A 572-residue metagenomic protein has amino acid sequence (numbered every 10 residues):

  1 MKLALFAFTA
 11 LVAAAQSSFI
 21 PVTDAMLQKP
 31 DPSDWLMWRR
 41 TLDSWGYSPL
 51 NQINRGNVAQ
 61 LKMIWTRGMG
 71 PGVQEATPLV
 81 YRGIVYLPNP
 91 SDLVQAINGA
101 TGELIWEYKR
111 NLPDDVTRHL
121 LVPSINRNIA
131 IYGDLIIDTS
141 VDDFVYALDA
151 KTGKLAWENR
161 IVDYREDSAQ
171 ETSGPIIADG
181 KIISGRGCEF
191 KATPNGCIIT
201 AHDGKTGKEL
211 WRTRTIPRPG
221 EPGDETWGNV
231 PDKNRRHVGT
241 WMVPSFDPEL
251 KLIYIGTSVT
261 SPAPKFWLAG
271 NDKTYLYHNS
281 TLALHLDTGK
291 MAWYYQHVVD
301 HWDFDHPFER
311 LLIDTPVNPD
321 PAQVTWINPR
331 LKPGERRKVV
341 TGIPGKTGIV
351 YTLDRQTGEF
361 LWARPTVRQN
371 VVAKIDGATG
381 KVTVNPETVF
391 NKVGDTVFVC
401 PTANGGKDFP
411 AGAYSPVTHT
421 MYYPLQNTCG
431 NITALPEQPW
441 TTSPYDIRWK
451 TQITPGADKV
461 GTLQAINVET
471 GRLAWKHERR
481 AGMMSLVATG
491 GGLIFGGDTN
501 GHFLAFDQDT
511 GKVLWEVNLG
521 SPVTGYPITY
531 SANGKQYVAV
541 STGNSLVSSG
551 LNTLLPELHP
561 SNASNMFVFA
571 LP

Functional and structural regions predicted by a protein language model:
Q16-M63, T215-P222, V384-T388, Q452-I453 (+1 more regions): Blade/loop signatures of beta-propeller domains
W35-R39, P71-L93, R118-V145, Q170-T193 (+8 more regions): Repeat-blade elements of multi-bladed beta-propeller folds
L50-Q60, N89-N111, K151, L276 (+1 more regions): Beta-propeller domains
I64, E103-E107, K154-E158, L210-W211 (+4 more regions): A structural motif specific to WD40 beta-propellers
R67-L79, E107-A130, E158-G174, R214-V243 (+11 more regions): Extracytoplasmic beta-rich repeat domains
G99-L104, R127-I161, E166-T215, V350-L361: Hydrophobic or amphipathic alpha-helical targeting/insertion segments
L148-G153, G196-E209, G270-G289, V350-G358 (+3 more regions): Beta-propeller blade signature
P527-P572: Blade-level signature of beta-propeller repeat domains, shared across WD40, Kelch, NHL, RCC1 and BNR/Asp-box propellers
